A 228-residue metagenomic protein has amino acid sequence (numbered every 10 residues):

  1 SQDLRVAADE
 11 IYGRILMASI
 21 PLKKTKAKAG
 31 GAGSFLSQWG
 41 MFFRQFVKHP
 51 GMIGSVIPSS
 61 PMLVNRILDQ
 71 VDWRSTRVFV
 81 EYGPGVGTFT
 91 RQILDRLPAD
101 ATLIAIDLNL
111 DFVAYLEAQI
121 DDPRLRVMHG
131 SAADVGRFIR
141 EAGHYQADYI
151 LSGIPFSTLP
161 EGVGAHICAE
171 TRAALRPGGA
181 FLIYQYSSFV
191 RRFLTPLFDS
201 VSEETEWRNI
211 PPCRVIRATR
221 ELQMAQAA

Functional and structural regions predicted by a protein language model:
F42-V71: Class I SAM-dependent methyltransferase Rossmann-like catalytic core, especially the SAM/SAH-binding loop
T76-G85: Conserved class I S-adenosyl-L-methionine
V86-P98: Conserved SAM-binding loop of SAM-dependent methyltransferases across substrates and taxa, primarily the Class I
N109: Conserved SAM/SAH-binding beta-strand->alpha-helix loop
A114-E141: S-adenosyl-L-methionine
A165-P177: A short glycine-rich, Lys/Arg-flanked "PGG" loop and its adjoining helix->strand segment in the class I
G178-Q185: Conserved beta-strand signature within the Rossmann-like core of class I S-adenosyl-L-methionine
W207-A228: Core SAM-dependent methyltransferase catalytic element
